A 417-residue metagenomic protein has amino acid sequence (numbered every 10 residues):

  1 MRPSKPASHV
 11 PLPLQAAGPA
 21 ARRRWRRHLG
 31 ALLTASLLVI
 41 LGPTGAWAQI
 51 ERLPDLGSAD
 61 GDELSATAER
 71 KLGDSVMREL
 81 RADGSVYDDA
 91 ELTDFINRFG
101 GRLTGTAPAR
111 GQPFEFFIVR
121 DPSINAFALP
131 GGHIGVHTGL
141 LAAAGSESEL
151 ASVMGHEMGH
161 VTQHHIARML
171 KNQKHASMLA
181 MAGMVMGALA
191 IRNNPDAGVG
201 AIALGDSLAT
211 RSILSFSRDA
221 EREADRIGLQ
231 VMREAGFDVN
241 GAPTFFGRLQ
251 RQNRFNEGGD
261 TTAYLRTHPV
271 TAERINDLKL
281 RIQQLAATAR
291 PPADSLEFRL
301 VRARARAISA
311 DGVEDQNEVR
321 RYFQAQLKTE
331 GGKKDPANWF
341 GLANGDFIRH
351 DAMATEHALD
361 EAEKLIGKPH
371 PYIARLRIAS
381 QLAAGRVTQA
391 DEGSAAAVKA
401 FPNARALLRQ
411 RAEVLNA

Functional and structural regions predicted by a protein language model:
R2-H9, A21-F127, T210, R254 (+9 more regions): Hydrophobic or amphipathic, alpha-helical segments that drive membrane association/targeting
L56-E63, D74, V86, D94 (+1 more regions): Extracytoplasmic and endomembrane cell-envelope/extracellular-matrix remodeling and assembly machinery
D83-D94, T106-F116, I166-K174, A197-G200 (+2 more regions): Surface-exposed patches in mature extracellular/periplasmic domains of secreted proteins
V136, S152-H160, H164, A224: Active-site recognition of the HExxH zinc-binding catalytic motif
T138-S152: Short pre-active-site segment immediately N-terminal to the catalytic Zn-binding motif
S148, M158-H175: Catalytic Zn2+-binding segment of zinc metalloproteases
H175-D196, G200-S212: Membrane-active amphipathic alpha-helices enriched in small hydrophobic residues
